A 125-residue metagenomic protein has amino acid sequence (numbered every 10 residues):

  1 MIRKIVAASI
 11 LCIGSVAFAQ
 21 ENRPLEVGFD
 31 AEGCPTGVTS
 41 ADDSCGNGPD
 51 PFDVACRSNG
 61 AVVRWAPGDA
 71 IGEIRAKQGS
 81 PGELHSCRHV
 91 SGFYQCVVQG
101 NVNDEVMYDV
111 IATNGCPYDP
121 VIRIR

Functional and structural regions predicted by a protein language model:
M1-K4: Positively charged n-region of N-terminal signal peptides that target proteins for export
I10-F18: Hydrophobic h-region of N-terminal signal peptides that target proteins for export in Gram-negative bacteria
N22-N59: N-terminal edge beta-strand
D50-A55, G60, F93, N103-M107: Feature for long, exposed domains in two main contexts
A66-G72: Short proline/glycine-enriched turn/loop motifs at strand-loop junctions of beta-rich domains
Q78-S91: Low-complexity "stalk/linker" and mucin-like segments enriched in Ser/Thr/Pro/Ala/Gly
R88-R125: Extracellular/periplasmic metallocenter environments
